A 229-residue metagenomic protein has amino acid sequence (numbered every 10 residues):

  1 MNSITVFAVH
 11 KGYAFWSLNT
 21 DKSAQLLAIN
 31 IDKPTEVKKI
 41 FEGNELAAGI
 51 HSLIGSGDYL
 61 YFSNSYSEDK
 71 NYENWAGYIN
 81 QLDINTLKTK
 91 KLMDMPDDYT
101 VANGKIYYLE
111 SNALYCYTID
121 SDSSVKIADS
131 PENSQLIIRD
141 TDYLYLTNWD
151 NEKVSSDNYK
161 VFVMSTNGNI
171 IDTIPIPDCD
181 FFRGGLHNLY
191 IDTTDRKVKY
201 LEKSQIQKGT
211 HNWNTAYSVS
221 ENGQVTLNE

Functional and structural regions predicted by a protein language model:
M1, A24-E42, E68-M93, E110-D129 (+3 more regions): Surface-exposed loop/turn elements that mediate protein-protein interactions on large endomembrane-trafficking
N2-K11, E45-G57, M93-G104, P131-T141 (+2 more regions): Repeated scaffold domains used in trafficking and secretory/extracellular systems, primarily beta-propellers
V9, A14, L60, V101 (+4 more regions): Fold-core signature of tandem repeat domains
G12, K22, D58, L87 (+6 more regions): Beta-strand-connecting loop/turn residues
A14-S17, A28, G55, G77 (+1 more regions): Small side chains
F15-S17, Y61-N64, Y107-L109, Y145-N148 (+2 more regions): Residue position within the beta-strands of beta-propeller blades
A24, L46-A48, S52-S56, L60-G77: Solenoidal tandem-repeat scaffolds enriched in leucines and small polar residues
I138, L146-V154: Loop/turn-rich, solvent-exposed surfaces of beta-rich toroidal or solenoidal domains
